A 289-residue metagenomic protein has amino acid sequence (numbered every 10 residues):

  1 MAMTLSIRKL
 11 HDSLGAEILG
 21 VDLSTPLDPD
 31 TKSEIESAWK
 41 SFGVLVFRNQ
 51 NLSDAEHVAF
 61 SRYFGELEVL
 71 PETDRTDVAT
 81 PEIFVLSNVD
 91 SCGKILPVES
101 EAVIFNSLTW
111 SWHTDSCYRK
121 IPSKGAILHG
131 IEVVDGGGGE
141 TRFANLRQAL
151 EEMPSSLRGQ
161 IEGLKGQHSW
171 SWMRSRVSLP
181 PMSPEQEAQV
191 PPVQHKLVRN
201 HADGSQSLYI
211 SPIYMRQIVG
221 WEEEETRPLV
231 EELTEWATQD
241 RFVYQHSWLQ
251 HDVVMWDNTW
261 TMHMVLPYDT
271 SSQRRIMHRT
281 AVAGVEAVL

Functional and structural regions predicted by a protein language model:
A2-V253, N258-L289: Non-heme Fe(II) oxygenase catalytic core, chiefly the N-lobe of the double-stranded beta-helix
